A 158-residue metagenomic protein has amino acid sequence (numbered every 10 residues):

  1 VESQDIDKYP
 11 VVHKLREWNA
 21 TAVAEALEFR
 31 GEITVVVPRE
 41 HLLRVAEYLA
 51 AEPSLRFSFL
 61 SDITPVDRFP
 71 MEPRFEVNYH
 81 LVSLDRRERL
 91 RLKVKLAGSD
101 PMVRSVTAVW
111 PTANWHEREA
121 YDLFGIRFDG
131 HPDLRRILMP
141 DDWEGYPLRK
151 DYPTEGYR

Functional and structural regions predicted by a protein language model:
V1-R158: Terminal low-complexity/charged segments
